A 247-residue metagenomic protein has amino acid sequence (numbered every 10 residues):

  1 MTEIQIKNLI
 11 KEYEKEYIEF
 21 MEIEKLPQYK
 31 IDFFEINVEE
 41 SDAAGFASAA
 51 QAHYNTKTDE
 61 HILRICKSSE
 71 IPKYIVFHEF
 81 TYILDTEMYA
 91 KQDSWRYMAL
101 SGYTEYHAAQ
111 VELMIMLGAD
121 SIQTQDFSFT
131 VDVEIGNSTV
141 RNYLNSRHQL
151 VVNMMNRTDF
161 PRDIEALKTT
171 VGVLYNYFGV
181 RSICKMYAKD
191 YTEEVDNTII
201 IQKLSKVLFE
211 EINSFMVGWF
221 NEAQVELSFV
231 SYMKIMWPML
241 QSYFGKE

Functional and structural regions predicted by a protein language model:
T2-H61, I65-S69, M116, M239-E247: Auxiliary, metal-adjacent structural segments of Zn-dependent hydrolase domains
E16, H107-I115, V207, E211 (+1 more regions): Amphipathic alpha-helical segments that form well-ordered structural scaffolds and often line/cohere around active
A43-Y54, F80, V111, F127-N142 (+1 more regions): A structural signal for the main folded, soluble domain(s) of proteins
I71, I75, A99-Q110, A166-T169: Short, well-structured alpha-helical interface segments that form or flank functional binding sites
K73-A90: Active-site recognition of the HExxH zinc-binding catalytic motif
R96-I135: Post-HExxH zinc-binding segment in Zn-dependent metallohydrolases
N142-E247: Pan-zinc metallopeptidase signature
